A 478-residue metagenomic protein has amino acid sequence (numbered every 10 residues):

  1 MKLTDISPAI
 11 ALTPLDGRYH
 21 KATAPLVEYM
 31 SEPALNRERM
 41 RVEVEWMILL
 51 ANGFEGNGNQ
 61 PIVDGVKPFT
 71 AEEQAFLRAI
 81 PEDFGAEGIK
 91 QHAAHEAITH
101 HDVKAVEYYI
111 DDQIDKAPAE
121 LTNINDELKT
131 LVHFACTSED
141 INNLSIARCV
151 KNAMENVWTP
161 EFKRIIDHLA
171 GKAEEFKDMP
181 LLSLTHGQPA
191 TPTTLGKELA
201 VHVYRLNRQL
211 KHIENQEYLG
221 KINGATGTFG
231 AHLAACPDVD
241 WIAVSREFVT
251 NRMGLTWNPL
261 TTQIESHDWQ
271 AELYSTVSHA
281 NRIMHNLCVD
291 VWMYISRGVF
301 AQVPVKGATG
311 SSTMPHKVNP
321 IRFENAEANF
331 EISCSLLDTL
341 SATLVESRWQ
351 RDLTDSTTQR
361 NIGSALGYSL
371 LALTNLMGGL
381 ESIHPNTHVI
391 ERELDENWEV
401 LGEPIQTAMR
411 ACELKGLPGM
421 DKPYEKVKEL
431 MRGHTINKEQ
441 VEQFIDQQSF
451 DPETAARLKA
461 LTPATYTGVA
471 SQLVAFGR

Functional and structural regions predicted by a protein language model:
K2-F229, C236, D240-F248, G310-S311 (+6 more regions): A helix-coil-helix interface module used to build multimeric assemblies and to scaffold catalytic/cofactor sites
K2-R37, D64-V66, H95-H100, G298-F300 (+1 more regions): Glycine-rich cofactor/substrate-binding loops
R18, E120-N123, M179, R246-Q263 (+2 more regions): Acidic-glycine-rich active-site phosphate/pyrophosphate-binding loop
E45-L50, Y109, Q113, A153 (+18 more regions): Generic, well-ordered alpha-helical scaffold segments in large soluble proteins
S138, L233-P237, R252, W257-I264 (+4 more regions): A structural signal for small-residue-enriched, beta-sheet-centric alpha/beta enzyme cores and oligomeric scaffold folds
K151, W158, L199, S266 (+4 more regions): Amphipathic alpha-helical coiled-coil segments and their boundaries
K172, F176-M179, I213-Q216, G220 (+5 more regions): Hydrophobic stripe of amphipathic alpha-helices that form coiled-coil interfaces
P237-F330, C334: Acidic, glycine-rich loop-and-beta core segments that form the ion-binding/anion-interacting portion of active sites
